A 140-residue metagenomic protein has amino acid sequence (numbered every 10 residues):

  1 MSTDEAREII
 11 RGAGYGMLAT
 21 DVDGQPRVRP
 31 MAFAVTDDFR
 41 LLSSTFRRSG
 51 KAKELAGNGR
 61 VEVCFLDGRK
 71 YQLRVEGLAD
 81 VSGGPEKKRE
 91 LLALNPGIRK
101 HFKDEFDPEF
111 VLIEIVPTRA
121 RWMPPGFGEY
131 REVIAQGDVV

Functional and structural regions predicted by a protein language model:
M1-D4, T45, K51, P96-I98: Charged, amphipathic alpha-helical segments
M1-G16, I134-V140: Extreme N-terminal tail/first-helix region
A13-R47, K53-L55, V61-L66, R74-E76: Short beta-strand segments
R47-R48, R69, T118: A generic "binding-loop/recognition-motif" signal
R47-S49, F110-V111: Juxtamembrane/interface motifs at transmembrane-helix termini
A56-V61, A93-G97: Short, intrinsically disordered, mixed-charge
Q72-V140: Charged, gly/pro-rich active-site loop segments
